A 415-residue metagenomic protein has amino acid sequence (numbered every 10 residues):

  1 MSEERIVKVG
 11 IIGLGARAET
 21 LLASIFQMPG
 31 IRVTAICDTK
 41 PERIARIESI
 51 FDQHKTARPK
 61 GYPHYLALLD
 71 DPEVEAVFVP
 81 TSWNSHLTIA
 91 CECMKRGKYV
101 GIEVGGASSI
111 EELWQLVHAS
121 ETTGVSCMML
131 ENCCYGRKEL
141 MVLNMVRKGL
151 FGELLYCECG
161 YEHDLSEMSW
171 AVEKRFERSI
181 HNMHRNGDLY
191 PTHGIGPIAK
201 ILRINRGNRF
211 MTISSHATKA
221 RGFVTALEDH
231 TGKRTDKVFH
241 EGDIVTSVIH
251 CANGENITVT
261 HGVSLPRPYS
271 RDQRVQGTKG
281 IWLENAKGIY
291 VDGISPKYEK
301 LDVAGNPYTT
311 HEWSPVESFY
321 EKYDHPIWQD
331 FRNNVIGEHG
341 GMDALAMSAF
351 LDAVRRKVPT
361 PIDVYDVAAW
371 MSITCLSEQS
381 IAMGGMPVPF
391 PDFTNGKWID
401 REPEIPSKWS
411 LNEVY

Functional and structural regions predicted by a protein language model:
M1-H54: N-terminal Rossmann-like dinucleotide-binding module
S2, D71, A76, S82-Y135 (+1 more regions): Beta-strand-loop-alpha-helix segment that lines the small-molecule cofactor/substrate pocket of alpha/beta enzymes
G13, T123-S126, C133-F239: Predominantly a Rossmann-like dinucleotide-binding segment in NAD(P)-dependent oxidoreductases
T20, P268-Q276, L283, S295-Y415: C-terminal helical cap and adjacent loop that interface with cofactors, partners, or active-site loops
T34, P59, E75: Conserved acidic residues
R58-H64: Conserved SAM-binding strand-loop segment of SAM-dependent methyltransferases
S247-N253, G277: Active-site beta-strand termini and strand-to-loop segments that position acidic
V259-Y269: Glycine-rich phosphate/pyrophosphate-binding beta-alpha loops
